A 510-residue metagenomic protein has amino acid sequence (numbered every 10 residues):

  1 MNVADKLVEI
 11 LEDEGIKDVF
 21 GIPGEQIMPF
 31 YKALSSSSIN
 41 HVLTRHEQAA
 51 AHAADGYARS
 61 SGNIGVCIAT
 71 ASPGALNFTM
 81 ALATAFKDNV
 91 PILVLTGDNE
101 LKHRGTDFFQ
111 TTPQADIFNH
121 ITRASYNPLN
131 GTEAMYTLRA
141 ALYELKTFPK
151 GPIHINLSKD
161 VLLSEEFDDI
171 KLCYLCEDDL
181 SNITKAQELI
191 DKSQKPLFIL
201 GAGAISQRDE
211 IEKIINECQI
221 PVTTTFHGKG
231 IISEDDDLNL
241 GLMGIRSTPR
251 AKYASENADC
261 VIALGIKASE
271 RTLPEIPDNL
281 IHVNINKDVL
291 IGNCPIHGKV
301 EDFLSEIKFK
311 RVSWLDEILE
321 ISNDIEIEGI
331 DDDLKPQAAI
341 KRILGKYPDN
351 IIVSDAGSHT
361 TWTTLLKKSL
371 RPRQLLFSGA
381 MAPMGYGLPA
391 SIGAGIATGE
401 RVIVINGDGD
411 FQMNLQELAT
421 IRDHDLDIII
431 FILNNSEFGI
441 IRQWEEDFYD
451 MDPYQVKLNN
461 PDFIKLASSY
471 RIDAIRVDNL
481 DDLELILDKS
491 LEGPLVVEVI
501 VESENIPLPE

Functional and structural regions predicted by a protein language model:
M1-K310, D427-I430: N-terminal alpha/beta PP-like core and its mobile active-site loop of ThDP/TPP-dependent enzymes
N2-V3, D168, E188, P277-S358 (+2 more regions): Phosphate/pyrophosphate-binding active-site segments
A4-V8, E12-I16, E25-S35, L319-A397: Active-site diphosphate/adenylate-binding microenvironment
I22-G24, V42-H52, C67-P73, L129-N130 (+5 more regions): Active-site nucleophile and cofactor-binding loops and adjacent substrate-binding regions of central metabolic enzymes
Q26-I27, E47-H52, H359-T361, Q412 (+1 more regions): Short acidic loop-to-helix transition motifs that present clustered carboxylates
H46-E47, T106-D107, Y174-K185, A204 (+6 more regions): A general structural motif
L95, H103-R104, F109-Q110, H297 (+1 more regions): Thiamine diphosphate
K252, T272, D288-E320, E437 (+2 more regions): Non-catalytic alpha/beta scaffold blocks inside enzyme catalytic domains
